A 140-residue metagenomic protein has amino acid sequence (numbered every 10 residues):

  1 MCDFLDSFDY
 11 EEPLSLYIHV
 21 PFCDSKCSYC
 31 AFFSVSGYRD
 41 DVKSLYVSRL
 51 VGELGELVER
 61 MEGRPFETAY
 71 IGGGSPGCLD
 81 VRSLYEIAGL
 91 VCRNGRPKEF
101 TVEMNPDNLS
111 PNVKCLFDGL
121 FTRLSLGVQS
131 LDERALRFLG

Functional and structural regions predicted by a protein language model:
M1-D6, C23, D80, R96: General structural signal for secondary-structure boundaries
M1-Y17, M61-R64: N-terminal [4Fe-4S]-dependent radical SAM core
I18-S34: Local cysteine-cluster metal-coordination motifs and their immediate loop/turn environment, predominantly Fe-S cluster
S34-R60, F66-G140: Conserved non-cysteine loop/helix-boundary elements of the Radical SAM core domain that shape
